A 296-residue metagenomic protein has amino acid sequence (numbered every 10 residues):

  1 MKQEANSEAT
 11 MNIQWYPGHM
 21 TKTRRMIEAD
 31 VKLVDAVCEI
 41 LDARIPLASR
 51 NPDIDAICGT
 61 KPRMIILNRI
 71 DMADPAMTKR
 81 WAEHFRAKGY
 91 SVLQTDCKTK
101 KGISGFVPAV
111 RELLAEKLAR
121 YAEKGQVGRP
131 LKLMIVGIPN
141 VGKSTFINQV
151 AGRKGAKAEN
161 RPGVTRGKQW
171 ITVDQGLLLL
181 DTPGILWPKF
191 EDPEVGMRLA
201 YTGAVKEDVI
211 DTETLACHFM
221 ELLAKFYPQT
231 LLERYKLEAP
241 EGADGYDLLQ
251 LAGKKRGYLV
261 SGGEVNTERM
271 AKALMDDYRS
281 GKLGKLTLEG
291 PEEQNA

Functional and structural regions predicted by a protein language model:
K2-A36, R44-D53, I57-R63, A76 (+2 more regions): Helix-rich effector regions associated with P-loop NTPase G domains
L41-R44, I70, V150, P183: Anionic group-transfer/hydrolysis microenvironments
P52-D55, K79-A82, V107-A109, N148-A151 (+1 more regions): Short, glycine/charged-enriched secondary-structure capping and boundary segments
M64, I70-V136, G155, G257-L259 (+1 more regions): Canonical P-loop GTPase G-domain recognition
C97, I147, L177-L180: Conserved active-site beta-strand-loop modules that form the wall/rim of enzyme catalytic pockets and either contain
G105, A109, T145, H218 (+1 more regions): Alpha-helical scaffold segments in soluble metabolic enzymes
K117-Y121, N148, K154-N160, Y227-L231: Short, structured loop/turn "capping" segments at alpha-beta junctions
K132-G152, A156, T182: Glycine-rich phosphate-binding P-loop
